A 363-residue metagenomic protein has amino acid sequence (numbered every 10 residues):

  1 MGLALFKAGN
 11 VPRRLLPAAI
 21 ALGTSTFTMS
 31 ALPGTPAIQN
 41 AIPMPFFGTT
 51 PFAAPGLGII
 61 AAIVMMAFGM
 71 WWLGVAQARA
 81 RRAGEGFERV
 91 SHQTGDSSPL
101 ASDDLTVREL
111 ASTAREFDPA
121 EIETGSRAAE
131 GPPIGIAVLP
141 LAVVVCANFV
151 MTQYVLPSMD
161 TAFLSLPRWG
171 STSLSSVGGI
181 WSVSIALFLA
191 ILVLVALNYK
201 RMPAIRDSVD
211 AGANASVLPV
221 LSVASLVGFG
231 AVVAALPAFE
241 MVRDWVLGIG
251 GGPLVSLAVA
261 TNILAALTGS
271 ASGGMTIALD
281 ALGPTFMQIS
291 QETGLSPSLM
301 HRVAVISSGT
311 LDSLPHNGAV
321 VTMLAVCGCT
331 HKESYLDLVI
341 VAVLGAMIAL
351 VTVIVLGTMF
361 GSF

Functional and structural regions predicted by a protein language model:
M1-L3, V220-V233, L247-Q288, V305: Hydrophobic alpha-helical transmembrane segments of multi-pass integral membrane proteins, predominantly secondary
M1-L5, G34-F46, G273-Q288, G318-C327: Re-entrant/interfacial helical elements at transmembrane boundaries that shape and gate the permeation pathway
L3-A8, G48, R89, D207-A215 (+4 more regions): Short amphipathic alpha-helical coupling elements at transmembrane boundaries
N10, G212-A213, M323-L344: Interfacial loop-to-transmembrane junctions
V11-T28, A54-I59, I63, P253-A266 (+1 more regions): Alpha-helical transmembrane segments of multi-pass membrane proteins
G56-A204, T322, V326-C327, I340 (+1 more regions): Long, contiguous bundles of hydrophobic transmembrane helices that form the permeation core of multi-pass
L174-A238, I263, L267: Core transmembrane alpha-helical segments of multi-pass membrane transporters/permeases
V353-F363: Juxtamembrane boundary at the C-terminal end of a transmembrane helix
